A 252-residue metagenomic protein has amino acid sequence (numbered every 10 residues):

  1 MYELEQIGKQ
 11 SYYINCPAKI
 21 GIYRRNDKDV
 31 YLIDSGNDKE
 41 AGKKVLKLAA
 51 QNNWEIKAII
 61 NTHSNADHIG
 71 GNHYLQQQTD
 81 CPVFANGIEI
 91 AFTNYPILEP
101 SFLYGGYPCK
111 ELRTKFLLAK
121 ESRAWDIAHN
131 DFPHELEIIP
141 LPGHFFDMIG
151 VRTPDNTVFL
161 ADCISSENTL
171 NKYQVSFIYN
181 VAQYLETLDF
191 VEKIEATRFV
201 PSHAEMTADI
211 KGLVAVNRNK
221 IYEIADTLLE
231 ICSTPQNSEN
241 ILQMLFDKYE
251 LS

Functional and structural regions predicted by a protein language model:
M1-N52, G150-A161: Conserved beta-strand hairpin/beta-sheet module of binuclear metal-dependent hydrolase folds, prominently
Q10, Y23, D34, H63 (+7 more regions): Divalent metal-coordination and catalytic microenvironments
S11, G21-I22, D29, A41-K43 (+12 more regions): A structural signal for the main folded, soluble domain(s) of proteins
Y12, Y31, I60, F84 (+4 more regions): Hydrophobic/aromatic beta-strand patches that form the interior of the parallel beta-sheet core in alpha/beta enzyme
A18, N37-D38, A66, E89 (+2 more regions): Short, glycine/acidic-enriched loop or turn micro-motifs at the edges of active sites
N37, E135-A225: Metallo-beta-lactamase
A41-D131: Active-site HxH/HxHxD metal-binding segment of metal-dependent hydrolases
L229-M244, E250: Short capping segments at the starts of secondary-structure elements
